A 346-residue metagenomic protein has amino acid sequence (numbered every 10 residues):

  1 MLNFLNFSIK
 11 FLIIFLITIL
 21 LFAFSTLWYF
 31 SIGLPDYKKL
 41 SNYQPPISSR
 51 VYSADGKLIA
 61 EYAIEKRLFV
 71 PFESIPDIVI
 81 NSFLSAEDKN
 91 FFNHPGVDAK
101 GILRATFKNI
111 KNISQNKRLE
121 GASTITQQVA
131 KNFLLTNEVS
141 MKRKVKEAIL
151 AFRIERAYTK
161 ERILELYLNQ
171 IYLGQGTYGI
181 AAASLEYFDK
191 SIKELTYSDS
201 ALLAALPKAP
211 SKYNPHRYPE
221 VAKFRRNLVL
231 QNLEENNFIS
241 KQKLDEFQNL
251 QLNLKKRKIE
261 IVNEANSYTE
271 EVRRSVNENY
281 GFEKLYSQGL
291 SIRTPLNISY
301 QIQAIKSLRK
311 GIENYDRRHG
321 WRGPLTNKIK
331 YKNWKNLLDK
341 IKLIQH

Functional and structural regions predicted by a protein language model:
M1-Y52, N90-F91, Y315: N-terminal type II signal-anchor transmembrane helix that functions as the membrane-insertion/stop-transfer segment
A23-F24, N116-H346: Non-catalytic, structured segments within soluble enzyme domains
Y29-S82: Terminal hydrophobic membrane-targeting helix
N42-Y43, Y62-A63, P95-K100, M141-V145 (+1 more regions): Short, glycine-/polar-rich solvent-exposed loops and beta-turns at beta-strand/coil boundaries
K57-K66, K100-N112, R143: N-terminal periplasmic "start-of-domain" segments of outer-membrane beta-barrel proteins
I59-E61, F91-H94, K212: Short, solvent-exposed loop/turn elements at domain surfaces
P71-I125, A181-A183, F188, L195: Flexible, acidic/glycine-enriched loop-and-adjacent beta/alpha segments that face the extracytoplasmic/periplasmic side
